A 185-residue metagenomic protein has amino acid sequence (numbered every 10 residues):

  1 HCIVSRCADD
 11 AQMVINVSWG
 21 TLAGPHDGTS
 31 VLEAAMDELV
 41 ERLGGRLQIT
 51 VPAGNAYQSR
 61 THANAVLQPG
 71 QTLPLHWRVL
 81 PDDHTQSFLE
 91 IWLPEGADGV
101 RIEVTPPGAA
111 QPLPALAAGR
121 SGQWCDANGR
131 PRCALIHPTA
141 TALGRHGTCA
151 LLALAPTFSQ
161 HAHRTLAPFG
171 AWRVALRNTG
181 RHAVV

Functional and structural regions predicted by a protein language model:
H1-V185: Loop-rich non-cytosolic ectodomains and luminal regions
